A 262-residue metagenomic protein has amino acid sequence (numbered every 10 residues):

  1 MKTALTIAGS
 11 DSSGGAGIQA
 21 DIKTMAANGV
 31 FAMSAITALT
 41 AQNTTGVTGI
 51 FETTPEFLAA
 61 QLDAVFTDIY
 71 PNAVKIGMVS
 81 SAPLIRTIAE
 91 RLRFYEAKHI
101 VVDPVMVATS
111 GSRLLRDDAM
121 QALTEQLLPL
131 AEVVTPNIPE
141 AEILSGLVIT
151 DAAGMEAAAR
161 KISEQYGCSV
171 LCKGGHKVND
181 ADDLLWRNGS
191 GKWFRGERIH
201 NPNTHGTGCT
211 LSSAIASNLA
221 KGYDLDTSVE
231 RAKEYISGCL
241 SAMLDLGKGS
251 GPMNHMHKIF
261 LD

Functional and structural regions predicted by a protein language model:
K2-T6, M25-T109: Conserved N-terminal subdomain of the carbohydrate kinase-like
I7-S13, G191-H205: Short pre-catalytic strand/loop immediately N-terminal to key active-site residues, enriched for Gly-Thr
G14-V30: N-terminal basic/disordered segments at the start of proteins
Q19, E142-I143, N201-L225: Short, small-residue alpha-helix embedded
G29-M33, K192, N218-R231: Phosphate-handling active-site elements
G49-E52, D226-D262: Charged C-terminal helix
P83-E96, C168, D182, S190 (+1 more regions): Nucleotide and nucleotide-moiety/phosphate-recognizing core
D117-G191: Conserved phosphate/ATP/ADP-binding segment of small-molecule kinases
